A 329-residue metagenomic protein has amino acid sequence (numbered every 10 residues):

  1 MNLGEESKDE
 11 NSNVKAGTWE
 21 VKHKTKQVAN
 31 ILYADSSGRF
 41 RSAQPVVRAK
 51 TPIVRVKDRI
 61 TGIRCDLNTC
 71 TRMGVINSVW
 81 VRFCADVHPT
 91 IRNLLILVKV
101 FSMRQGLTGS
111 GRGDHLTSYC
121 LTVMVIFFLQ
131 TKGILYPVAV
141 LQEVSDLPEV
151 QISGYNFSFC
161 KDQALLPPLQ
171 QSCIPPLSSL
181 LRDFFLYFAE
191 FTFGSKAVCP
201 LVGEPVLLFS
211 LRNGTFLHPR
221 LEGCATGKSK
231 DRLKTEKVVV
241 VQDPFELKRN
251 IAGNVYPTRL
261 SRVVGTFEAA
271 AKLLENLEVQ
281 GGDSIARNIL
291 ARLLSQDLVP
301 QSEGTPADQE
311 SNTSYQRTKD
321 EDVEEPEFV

Functional and structural regions predicted by a protein language model:
M1-D9, I53, G62-C65, G74-N77 (+2 more regions): Eukaryotic short linear interaction motifs
M1-G4, V46-R48, K57-R59, N68-R72 (+5 more regions): Structured beta-strand/turn binding interfaces of compact recognition modules in eukaryotic regulators
M1-S12, T69-V79, V100-Q105, S158-A164: Surface-exposed beta-strand-to-loop junctions that form interaction patches on eukaryotic regulatory domains
E10-G74, N93, M103, T108-H115: Conserved catalytic core of two-metal-ion nucleotidyltransferases
V21, A34-R39, P45-K50, K57-T61 (+6 more regions): Intrinsically disordered, low-complexity regulatory regions enriched in Ser/Pro/Gly/Thr and acidic residues
H23-Q27, I53, D86, T90-L97 (+4 more regions): Acidic, Ser/Thr-rich intrinsically disordered and amphipathic helical segments
S78-V87, V100-H115, P167-P168: Short, solvent-exposed helix-loop connector elements
F127-V329: Pol beta-like nucleotidyltransferase catalytic core
